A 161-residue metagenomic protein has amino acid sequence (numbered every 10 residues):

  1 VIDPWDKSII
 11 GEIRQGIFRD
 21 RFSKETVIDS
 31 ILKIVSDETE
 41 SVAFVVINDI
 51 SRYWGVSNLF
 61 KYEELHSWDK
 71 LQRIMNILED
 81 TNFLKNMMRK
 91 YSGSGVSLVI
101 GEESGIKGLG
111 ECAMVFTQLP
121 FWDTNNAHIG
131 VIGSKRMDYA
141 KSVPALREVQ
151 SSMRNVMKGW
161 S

Functional and structural regions predicted by a protein language model:
I2-S161: Intrinsically disordered, acidic Ser/Thr/Pro-rich low-complexity regulatory segments
